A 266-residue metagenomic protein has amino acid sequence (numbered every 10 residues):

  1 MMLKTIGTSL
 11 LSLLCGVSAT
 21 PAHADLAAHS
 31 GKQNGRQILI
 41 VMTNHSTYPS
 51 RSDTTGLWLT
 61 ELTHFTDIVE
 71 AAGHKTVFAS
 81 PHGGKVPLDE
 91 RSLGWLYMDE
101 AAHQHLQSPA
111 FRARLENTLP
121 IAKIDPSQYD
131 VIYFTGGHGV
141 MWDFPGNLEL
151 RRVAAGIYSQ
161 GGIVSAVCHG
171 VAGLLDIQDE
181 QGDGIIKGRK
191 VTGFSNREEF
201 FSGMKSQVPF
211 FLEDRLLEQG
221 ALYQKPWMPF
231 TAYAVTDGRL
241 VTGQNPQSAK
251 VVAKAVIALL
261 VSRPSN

Functional and structural regions predicted by a protein language model:
M1-T5: Positively charged n-region of N-terminal signal peptides that target proteins for export
G7-S18: Bacterial N-terminal signal peptides
H23-Q160, A172-N266: Extended, subdomain-level signal for the structured scaffold at the beginning of enzyme domains
G161-S165: Conserved, well-structured core segments that form or line functional sites
V167-H169: Short, thiol/selenol-centered motifs that function as redox-active sites or metal-ligating centers
